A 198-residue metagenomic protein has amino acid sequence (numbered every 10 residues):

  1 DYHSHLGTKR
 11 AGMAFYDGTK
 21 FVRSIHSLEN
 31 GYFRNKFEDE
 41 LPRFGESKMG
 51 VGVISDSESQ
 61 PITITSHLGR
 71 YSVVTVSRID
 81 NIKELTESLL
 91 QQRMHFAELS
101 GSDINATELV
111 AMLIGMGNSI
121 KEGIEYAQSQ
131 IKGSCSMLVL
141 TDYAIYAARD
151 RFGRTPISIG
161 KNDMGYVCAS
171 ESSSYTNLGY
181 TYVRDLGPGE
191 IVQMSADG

Functional and structural regions predicted by a protein language model:
D1-G187, Q193-G198: Conserved short alpha-helical segments that host acidic/polar catalytic motifs at enzyme active sites
